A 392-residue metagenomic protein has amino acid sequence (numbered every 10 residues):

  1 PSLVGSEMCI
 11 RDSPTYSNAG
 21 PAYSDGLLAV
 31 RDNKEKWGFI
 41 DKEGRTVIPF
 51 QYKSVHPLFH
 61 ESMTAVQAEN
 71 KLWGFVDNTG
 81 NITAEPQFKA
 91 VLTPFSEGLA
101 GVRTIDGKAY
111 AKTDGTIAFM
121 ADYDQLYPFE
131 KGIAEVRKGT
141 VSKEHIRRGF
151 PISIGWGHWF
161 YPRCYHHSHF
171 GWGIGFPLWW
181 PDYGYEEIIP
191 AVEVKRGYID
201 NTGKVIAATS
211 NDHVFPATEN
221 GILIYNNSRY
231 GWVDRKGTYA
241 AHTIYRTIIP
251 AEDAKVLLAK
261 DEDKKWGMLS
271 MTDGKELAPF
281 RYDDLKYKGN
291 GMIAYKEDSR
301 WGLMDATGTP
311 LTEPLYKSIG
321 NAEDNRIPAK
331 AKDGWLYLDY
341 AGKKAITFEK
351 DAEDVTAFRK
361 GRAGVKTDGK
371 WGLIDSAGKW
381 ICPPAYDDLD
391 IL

Functional and structural regions predicted by a protein language model:
S6-E7, R11-L392: Residue-level detector of conserved, function-critical positions
